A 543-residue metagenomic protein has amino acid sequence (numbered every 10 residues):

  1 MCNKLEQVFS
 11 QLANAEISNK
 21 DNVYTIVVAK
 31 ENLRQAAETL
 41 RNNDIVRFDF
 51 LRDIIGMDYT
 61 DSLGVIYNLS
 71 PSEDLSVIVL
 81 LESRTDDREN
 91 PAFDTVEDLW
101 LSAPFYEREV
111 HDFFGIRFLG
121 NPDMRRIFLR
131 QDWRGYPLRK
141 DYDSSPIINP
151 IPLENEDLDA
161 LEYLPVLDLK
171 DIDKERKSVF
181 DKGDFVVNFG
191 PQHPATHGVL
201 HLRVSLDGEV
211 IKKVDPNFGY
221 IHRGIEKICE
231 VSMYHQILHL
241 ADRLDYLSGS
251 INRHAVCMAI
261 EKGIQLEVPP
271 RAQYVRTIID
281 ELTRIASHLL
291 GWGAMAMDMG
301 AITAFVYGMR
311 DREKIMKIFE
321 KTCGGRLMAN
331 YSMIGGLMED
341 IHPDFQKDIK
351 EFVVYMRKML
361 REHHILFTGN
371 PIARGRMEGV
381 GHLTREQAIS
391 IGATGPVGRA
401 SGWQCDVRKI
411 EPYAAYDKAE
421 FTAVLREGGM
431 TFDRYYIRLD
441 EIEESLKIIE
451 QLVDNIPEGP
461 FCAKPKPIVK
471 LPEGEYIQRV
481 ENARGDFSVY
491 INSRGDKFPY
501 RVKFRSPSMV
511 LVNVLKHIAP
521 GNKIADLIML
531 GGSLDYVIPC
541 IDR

Functional and structural regions predicted by a protein language model:
M1-V210, G369, A373-V380, Q387 (+4 more regions): Terminal low-complexity/charged segments
Q131, P165-H197, S205-R543: Active-site bordering "gate/hinge" segments that shape substrate access to catalytic or cofactor-binding pockets
